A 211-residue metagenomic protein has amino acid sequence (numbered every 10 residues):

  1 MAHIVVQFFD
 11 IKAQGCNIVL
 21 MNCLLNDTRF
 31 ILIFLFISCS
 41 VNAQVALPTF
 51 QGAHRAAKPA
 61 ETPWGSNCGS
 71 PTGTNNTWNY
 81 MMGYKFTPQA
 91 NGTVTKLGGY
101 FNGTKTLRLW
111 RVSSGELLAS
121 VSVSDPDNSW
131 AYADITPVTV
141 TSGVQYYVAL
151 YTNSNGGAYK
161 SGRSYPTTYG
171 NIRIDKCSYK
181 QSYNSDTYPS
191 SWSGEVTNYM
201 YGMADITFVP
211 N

Functional and structural regions predicted by a protein language model:
M1-T49: Bacterial Sec-dependent N-terminal signal peptides
A46-S113, Y151-N211: Beta-sheet-rich sandwich/jelly-roll-like modules and their strand-loop junctions
N76-T77, P126-N128: An anionic, turn-rich surface loop/hairpin at beta-sheet edges that serves as a generic interaction/coordination patch
G98, S122, D134, A149: Residue-level detector of conserved, well-ordered beta-strand and adjacent loop positions that form binding/recognition
L117-D127: Solvent-exposed serine/threonine-rich low-complexity stretches and specific carbohydrate-binding patches
W130-P137: Exposed aromatic-hydrophobic patches
V138-L150: Noncatalytic modules at the cell exterior or secretory-pathway interfaces, chiefly beta-strand-rich lectin/adhesion
